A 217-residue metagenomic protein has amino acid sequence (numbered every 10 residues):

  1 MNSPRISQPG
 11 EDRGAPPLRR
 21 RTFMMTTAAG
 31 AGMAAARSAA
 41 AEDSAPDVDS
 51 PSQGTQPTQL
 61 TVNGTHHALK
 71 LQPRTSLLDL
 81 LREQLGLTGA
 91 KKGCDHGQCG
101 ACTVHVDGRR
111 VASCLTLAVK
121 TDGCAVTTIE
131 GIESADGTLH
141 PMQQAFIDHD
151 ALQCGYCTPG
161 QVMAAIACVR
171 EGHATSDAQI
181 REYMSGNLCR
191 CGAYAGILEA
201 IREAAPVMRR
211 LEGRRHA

Functional and structural regions predicted by a protein language model:
N2-A217: Signature of N-terminal electron-transfer/Fe-S-associated modules in redox systems
